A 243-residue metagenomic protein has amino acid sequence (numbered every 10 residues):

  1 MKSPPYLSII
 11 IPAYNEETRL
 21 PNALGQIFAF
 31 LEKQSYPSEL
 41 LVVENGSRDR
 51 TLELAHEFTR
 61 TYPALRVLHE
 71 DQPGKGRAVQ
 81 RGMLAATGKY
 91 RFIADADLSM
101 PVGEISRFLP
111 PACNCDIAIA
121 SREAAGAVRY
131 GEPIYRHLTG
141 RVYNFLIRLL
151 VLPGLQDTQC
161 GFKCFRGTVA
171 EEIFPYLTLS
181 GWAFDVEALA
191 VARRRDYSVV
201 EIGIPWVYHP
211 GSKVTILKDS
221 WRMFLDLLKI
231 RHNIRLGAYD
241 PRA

Functional and structural regions predicted by a protein language model:
M1-Y6, L150-P153, Y176-A243: Hydrophobic helical membrane-anchoring modules
P5-I11, L20, I27, S38-V43 (+1 more regions): Hydrophobic targeting segments
E16-E32: Short, well-formed alpha-helical segments that are part of the catalytic scaffolds of diverse glycosyltransferases
T18-N22, D49-F58: Acidic helix N-cap motif at the loop->helix transition within catalytic regions of sugar-transfer enzymes
P37-L41, L52-A85: Conserved donor nucleotide-binding strand/loop of the catalytic core
E44-L52, L98: A conserved acidic beta->alpha catalytic loop
E70-A85, Y90, V102-W182, H209-K218 (+1 more regions): Acceptor/aglycone-binding surface of glycosyltransferases and processive sugar-polymer synthases
